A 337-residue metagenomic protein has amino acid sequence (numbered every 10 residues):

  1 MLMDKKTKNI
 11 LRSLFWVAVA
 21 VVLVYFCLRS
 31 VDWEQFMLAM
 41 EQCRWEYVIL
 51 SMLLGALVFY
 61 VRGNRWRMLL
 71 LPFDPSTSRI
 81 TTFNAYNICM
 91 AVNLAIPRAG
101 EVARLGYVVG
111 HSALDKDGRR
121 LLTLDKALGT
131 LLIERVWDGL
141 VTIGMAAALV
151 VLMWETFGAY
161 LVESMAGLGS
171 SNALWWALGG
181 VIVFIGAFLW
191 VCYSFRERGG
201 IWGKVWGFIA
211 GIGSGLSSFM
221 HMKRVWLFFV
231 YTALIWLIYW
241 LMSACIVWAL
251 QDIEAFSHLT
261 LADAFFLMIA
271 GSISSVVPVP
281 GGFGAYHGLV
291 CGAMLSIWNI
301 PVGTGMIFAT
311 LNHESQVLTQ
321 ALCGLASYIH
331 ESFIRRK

Functional and structural regions predicted by a protein language model:
M1-N87, L152, F157-S274, S315-K337: Predominantly cytoplasmic-facing regulatory/coupling regions of multi-pass membrane proteins
L54, R62, W66, N93-P97 (+4 more regions): Alpha-helical transmembrane segments and their lipid-water interface positions in multi-pass membrane proteins
R79-T82, A99-E101, L114-R135, I300-L311: Membrane-interface alpha-helices at helix entry/exit sites of multi-pass transporters
A85-N93, G129-V141, Y231, I307-Q316: Alpha-helical transmembrane segments of multi-pass membrane proteins
N87-V102, V109-D117, L216: Short intracellular "coupling" helices and adjacent cytoplasmic loop segments at the cytosolic face of multi-pass
A91-P97, F266-H287: Transmembrane alpha-helix interface/packing and boundary motifs in multi-pass membrane proteins, characterized by
E101-S112, V279-S296: Re-entrant/interfacial helical elements at transmembrane boundaries that shape and gate the permeation pathway
V277-P278, L289-K337: C-terminal transmembrane helix pair
